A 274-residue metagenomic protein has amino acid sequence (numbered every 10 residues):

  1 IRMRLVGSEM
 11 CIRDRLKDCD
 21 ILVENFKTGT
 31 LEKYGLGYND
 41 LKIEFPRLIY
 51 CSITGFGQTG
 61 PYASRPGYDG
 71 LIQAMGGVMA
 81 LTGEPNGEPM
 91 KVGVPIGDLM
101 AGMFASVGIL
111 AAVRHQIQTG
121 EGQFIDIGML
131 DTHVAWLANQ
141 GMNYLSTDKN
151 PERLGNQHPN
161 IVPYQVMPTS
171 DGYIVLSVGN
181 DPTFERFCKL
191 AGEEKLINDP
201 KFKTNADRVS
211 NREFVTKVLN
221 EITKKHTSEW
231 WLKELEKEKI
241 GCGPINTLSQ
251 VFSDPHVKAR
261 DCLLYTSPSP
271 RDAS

Functional and structural regions predicted by a protein language model:
I1-G7, I12, Y265-S274: Single conserved hydrophobic/aromatic residue that forms the stacking wall/gate of nucleotide- or nucleobase-binding
R2, S8-K42: A structured beta-alpha segment of the ubiquitous adenosine-cofactor-binding alpha/beta core
K17, N39, P66, V257-L263: Short low-complexity, flexible loop/linker segments enriched in glycine and/or proline with clustered acidic
I21-L22, R47, G241: Residue-level detector of anion-binding/catalytic polar loops
G29-T30, G55-F56, L248-Q250: Conserved beta-strand edge residues that scaffold enzyme active sites
Y34-I174, V178-E185: Active-site-adjacent "lid/gating" segments in soluble enzymes
V162-E238, C242, P255: Aromatic-enriched alpha-helical interface/lid elements that frame and gate functional surfaces
P168-T169, N246, Q250-S267, R271-S274: Terminal low-complexity tails and localization/encapsulation signals of metabolic enzymes
